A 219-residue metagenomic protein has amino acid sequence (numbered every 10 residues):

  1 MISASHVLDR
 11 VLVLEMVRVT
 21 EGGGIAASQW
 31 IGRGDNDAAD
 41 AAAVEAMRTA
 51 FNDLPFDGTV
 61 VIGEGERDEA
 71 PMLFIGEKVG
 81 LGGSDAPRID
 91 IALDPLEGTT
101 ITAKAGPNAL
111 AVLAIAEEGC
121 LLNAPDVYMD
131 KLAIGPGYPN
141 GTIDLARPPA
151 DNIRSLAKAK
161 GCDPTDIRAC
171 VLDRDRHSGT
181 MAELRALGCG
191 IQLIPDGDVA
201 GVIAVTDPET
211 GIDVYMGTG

Functional and structural regions predicted by a protein language model:
M1-A92, D151-R154, K158, V199-A200: N-terminal subdomain of lithium-sensitive/metallo-dependent phosphomonoesterases centered on the IMPase/IPPase/PAP
N52-D53, K78-A86, D94, T102-G106 (+3 more regions): Solvent-exposed alpha-helices and their adjacent loops that cap or buttress functional pockets in soluble metabolic
V60-E64, I91-L93, T102-K104, N123-A124 (+4 more regions): General beta-strand structural signal in soluble alpha/beta enzymes
A86-E97, I101-L122: DPxDG-like acidic metal-binding loop motif
I89, A109-A111, I167, L187-C189 (+1 more regions): Structural beta-strand/beta-sheet cores of well-ordered domains, especially the beta-sheet scaffolds that support
V112-I194: Acidic beta-strand-loop-alpha-helix segment within the catalytic core of divalent metal-dependent phosphate-processing
D198, P208-G219: Glycine-rich phosphate-binding loop
